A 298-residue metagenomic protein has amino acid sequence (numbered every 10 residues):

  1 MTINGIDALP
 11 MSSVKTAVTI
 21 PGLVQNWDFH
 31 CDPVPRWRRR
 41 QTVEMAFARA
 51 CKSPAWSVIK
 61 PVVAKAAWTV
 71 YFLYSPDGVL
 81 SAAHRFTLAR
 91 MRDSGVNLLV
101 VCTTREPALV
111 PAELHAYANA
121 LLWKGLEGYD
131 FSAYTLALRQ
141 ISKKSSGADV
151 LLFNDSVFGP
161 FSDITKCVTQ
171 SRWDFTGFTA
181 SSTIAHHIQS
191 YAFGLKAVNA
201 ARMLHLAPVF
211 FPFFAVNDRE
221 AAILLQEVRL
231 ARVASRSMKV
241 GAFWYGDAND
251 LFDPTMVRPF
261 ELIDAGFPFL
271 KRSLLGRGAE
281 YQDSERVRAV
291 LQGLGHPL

Functional and structural regions predicted by a protein language model:
T2-L298: ER/Golgi luminal nucleotide-sugar-dependent glycosyltransferases, focusing on the catalytic module
